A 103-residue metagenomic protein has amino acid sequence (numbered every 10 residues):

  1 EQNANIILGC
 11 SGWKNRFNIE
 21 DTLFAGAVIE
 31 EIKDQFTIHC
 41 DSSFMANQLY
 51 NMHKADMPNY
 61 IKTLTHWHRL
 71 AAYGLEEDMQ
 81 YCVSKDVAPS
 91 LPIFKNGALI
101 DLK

Functional and structural regions predicted by a protein language model:
E1-N5: Glycine-rich phosphate/diphosphate-binding loops that line cofactor/substrate pockets in enzymes
L8-G12: Short, structured patches in soluble enzyme cores that scaffold and shape functional sites
R16: Anionic-ligand binding region
I19-K103: Long, charged alpha-helical interface segments
